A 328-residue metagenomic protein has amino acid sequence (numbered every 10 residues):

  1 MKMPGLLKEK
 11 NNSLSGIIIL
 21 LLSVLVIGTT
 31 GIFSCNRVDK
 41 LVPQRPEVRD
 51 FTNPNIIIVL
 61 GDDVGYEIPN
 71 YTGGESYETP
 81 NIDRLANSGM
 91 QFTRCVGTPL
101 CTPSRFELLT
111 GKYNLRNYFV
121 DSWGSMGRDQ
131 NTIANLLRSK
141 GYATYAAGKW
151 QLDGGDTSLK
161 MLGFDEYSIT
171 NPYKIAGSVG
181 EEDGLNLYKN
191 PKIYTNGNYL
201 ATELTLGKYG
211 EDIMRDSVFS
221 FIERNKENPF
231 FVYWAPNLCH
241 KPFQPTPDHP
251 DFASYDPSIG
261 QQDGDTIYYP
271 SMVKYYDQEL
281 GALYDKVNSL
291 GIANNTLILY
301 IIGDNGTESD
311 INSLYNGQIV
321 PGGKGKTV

Functional and structural regions predicted by a protein language model:
M1-L14: N-terminal secretory signal peptides that target proteins for export/translocation
I18-G31: Bacterial N-terminal signal peptides
F33-V328: Formylglycine-dependent sulfatase
